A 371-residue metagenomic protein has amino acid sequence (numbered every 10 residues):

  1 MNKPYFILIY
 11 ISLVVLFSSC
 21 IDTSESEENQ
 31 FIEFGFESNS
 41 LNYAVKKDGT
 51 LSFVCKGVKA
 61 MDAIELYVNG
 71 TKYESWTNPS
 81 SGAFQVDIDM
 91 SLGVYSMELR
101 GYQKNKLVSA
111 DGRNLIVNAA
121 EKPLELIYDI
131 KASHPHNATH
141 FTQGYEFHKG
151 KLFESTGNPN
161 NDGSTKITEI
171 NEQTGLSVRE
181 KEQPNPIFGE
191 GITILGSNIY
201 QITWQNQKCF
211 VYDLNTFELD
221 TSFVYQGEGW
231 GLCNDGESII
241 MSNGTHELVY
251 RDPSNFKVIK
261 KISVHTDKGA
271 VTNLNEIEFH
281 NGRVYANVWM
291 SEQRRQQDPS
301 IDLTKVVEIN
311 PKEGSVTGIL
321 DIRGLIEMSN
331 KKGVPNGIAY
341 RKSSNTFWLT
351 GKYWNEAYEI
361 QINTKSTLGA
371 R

Functional and structural regions predicted by a protein language model:
L16-S19: C-terminal motif of bacterial Sec signal peptides marking the signal peptidase cleavage site
I21-V45: Short, compositionally biased P/S/T/A/G/V-rich stretches that sit at domain boundaries
N118-T139, E172-V178: A short helix->beta-strand "capping" segment at the edge of beta-propeller domains
D129-P135, L176-E182, F217-F223, K260-G269 (+2 more regions): A short beta-strand motif characteristic of beta-propeller blades
K131-K166, E180-T193, Y353: Beta-strand-rich domains and repeat architectures in extracellular enzymes and scaffolds, especially beta-propellers
A138-K149, N185-L195, Y225-G236, G269-G282 (+1 more regions): Beta-rich, blade/repeat-based domains predominating in secreted/periplasmic proteins but also intracellular
I170-G175, D213-F217, D252-F256, N310-G314 (+1 more regions): Short loop/turn segments that connect beta-strands within beta-propeller blades
